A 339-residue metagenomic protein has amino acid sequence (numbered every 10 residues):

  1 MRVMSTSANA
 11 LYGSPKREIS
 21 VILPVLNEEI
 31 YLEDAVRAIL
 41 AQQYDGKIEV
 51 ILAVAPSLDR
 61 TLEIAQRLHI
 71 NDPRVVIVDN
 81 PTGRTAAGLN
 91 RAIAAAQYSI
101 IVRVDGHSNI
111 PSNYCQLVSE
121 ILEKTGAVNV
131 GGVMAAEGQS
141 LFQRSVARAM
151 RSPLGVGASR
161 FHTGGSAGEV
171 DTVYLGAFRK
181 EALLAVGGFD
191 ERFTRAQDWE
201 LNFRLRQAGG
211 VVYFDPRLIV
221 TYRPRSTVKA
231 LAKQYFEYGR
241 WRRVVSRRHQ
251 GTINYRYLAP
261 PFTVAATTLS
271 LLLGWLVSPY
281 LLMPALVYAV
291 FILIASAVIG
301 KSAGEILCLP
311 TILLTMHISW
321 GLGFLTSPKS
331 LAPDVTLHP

Functional and structural regions predicted by a protein language model:
R37-K47: Short, acidic, metal-binding catalytic loop of nucleotide-sugar glycosyltransferases
V54-E63, T82, D105-P111: A conserved acidic beta->alpha catalytic loop
D79-A96, L117, V173: Glycine-rich, basic loop-to-helix element that forms the pyrophosphate-binding segment of sugar-nucleotide handling
I101: Short aromatic/hydrophobic "clamp" motif used to bind/position activated sugar donors
N113-R144, I219, R223: Conserved donor NDP-sugar-binding/catalytic core segment of glycosyltransferases
G132-G138, V146-L175, L184, R248: Short, flexible, basic/aromatic active-site loop/helix in glycosyltransferases
D190-I253: Catalytic donor/gating beta->alpha subdomain of glycosyltransferases that bind UDP-sugars
T263-D334: Membrane-embedded multi-pass helical conduit in multi-pass membrane proteins, especially envelope-biosynthetic
